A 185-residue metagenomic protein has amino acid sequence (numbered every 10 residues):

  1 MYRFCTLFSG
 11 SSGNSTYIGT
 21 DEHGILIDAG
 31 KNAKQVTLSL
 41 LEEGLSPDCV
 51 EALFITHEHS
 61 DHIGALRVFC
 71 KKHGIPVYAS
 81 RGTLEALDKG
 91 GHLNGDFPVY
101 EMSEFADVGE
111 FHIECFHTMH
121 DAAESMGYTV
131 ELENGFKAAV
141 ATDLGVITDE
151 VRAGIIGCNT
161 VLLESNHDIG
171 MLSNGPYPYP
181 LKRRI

Functional and structural regions predicted by a protein language model:
M1-E43, M126-D143, T160: Conserved beta-strand hairpin/beta-sheet module of binuclear metal-dependent hydrolase folds, prominently
C5-S15, T56-L66, L84-D88, I113-F116: Structured catalytic core of nucleotide-sugar glycosyltransferases
L26-G30, E51-E58, Y78-R81, A139-T142 (+1 more regions): Active-site neighborhood of phospho(di)ester-bond hydrolases with catalytic His/Asp-centered motifs
A33-A79: Active-site metal-binding motif and surrounding structural segment of the metallo-beta-lactamase
S60-I63, L84-A86, A122-A123, V146-T148 (+1 more regions): Active-site environment of divalent metal-dependent phosphoester hydrolases
S80-G135: Metallo-beta-lactamase
V140-R152: Active-site glycine- and acidic-residue-rich loops that bind and position anionic ligands or nucleotide-like cofactors
E150-I185: Cap/insert and terminal regions of metallo-dependent hydrolase folds
